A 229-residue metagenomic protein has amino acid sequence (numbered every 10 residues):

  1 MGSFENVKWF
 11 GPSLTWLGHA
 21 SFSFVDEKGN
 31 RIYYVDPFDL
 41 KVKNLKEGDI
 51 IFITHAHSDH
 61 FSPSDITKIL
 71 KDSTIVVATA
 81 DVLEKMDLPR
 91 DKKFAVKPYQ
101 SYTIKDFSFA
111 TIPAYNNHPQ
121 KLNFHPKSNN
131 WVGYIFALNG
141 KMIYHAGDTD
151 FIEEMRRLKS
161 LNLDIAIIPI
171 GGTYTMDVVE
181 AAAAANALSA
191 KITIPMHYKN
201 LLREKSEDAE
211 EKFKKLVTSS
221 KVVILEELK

Functional and structural regions predicted by a protein language model:
M1-K46, A95-S160, E227-K229: Core dinuclear metal-dependent hydrolase active-site scaffold
L14-T15, L88-I104, A182, N186-K229: Binuclear metal-ion centers of metallo-dependent hydrolases, dominated by the metallo-beta-lactamase
F24, H55, S62, F109 (+3 more regions): Divalent metal-coordination and catalytic microenvironments
I32-Y33, I50, I165, I192: Short, Asp-centered acidic motifs that coordinate Mg2+ and/or phosphate in catalytic or ligand-binding sites
V35, F52-I53, A110-A114, I168 (+1 more regions): Redox-cofactor binding/interface segments in oxidoreductases and associated redox assembly factors
F38-K85, S160-I167: Active-site metal-binding motif and surrounding structural segment of the metallo-beta-lactamase
K41-V42, H57-F61, L83-M86, Q100-T103 (+5 more regions): Active-site environment of divalent metal-dependent phosphoester hydrolases
I135-L188, M196-E204: Metallo-beta-lactamase
